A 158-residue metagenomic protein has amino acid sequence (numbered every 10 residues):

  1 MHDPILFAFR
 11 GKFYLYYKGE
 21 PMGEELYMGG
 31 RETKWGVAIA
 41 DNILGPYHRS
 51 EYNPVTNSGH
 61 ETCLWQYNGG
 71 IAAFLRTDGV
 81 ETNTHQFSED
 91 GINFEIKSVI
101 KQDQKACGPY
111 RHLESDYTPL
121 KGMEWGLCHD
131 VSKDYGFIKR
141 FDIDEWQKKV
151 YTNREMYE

Functional and structural regions predicted by a protein language model:
M1-E158: Carbohydrate-active catalytic/glycan-binding domains of CAZyme proteins, especially the secreted or lumenal ectodomains
